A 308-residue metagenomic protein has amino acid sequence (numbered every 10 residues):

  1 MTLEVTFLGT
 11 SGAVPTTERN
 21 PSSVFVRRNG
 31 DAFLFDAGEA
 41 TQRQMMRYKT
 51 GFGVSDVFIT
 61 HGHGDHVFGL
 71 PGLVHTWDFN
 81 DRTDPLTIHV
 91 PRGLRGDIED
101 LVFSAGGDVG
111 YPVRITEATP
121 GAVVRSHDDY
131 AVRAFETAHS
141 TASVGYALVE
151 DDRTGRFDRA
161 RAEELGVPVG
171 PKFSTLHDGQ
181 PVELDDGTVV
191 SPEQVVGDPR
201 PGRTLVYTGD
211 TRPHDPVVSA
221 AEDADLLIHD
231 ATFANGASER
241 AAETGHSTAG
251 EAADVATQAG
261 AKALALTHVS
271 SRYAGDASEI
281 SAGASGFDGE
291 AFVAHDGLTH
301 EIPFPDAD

Functional and structural regions predicted by a protein language model:
M1-T50, P85, Y146-L148, G155 (+2 more regions): Conserved beta-strand hairpin/beta-sheet module of binuclear metal-dependent hydrolase folds, prominently
F35-G38, V54-D65, P91, V206-G209 (+3 more regions): Active-site neighborhood of phospho(di)ester-bond hydrolases with catalytic His/Asp-centered motifs
E39-H89, E117: Active-site metal-binding motif and surrounding structural segment of the metallo-beta-lactamase
G69-W77, L101, A274-G283: Metal-dependent catalytic neighborhoods of phosphoester/phosphodiester hydrolases
R82-A118, R272: Active-site neighborhood of divalent metal-dependent phosphoester bond hydrolases
R82-L86, A259-A263, G289: A short helix->loop->beta-strand "cap" motif at the edges of active sites that frequently abuts
G121-L266, S278-A282, D306-D308: Metal-dependent phosphodiesterase/nuclease catalytic metal-binding core
G202, D276-D296: Short, electropositive alpha-helical surface patch
